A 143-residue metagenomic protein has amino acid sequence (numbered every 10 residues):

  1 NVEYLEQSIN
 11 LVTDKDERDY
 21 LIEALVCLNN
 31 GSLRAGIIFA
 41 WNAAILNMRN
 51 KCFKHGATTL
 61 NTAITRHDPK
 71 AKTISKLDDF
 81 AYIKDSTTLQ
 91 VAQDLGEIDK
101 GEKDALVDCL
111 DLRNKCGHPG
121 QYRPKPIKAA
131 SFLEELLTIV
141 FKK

Functional and structural regions predicted by a protein language model:
N1-Q93, D104, I139-K143: Amphipathic alpha-helical interface elements
Q93-K143: Charge-enriched, short contiguous segments at helix-coil
